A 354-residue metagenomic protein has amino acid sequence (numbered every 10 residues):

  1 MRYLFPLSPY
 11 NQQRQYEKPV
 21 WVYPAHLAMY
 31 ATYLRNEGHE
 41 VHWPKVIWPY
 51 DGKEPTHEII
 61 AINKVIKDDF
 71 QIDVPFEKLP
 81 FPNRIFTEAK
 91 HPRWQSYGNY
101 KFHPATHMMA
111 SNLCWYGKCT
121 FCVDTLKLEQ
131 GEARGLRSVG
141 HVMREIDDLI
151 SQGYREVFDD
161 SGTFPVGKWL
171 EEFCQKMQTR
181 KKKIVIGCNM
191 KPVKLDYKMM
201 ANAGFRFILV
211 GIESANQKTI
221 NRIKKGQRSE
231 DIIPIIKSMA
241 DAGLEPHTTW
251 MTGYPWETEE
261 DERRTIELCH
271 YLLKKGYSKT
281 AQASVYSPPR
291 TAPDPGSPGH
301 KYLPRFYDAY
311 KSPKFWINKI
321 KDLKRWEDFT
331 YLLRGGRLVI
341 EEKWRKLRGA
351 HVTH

Functional and structural regions predicted by a protein language model:
M1-M143: Acidic, low-complexity intrinsically disordered segments
M1-P6, Q15, R35-W43, E54-T56 (+1 more regions): Radical SAM enzyme core and accessory elements
Q12-Q13, K218, R222, T252-E260 (+1 more regions): Flexible glycine/acidic-rich beta-alpha junction loops that bind and position SAM and/or redox cofactors in anaerobic
L34-H42, S151-Y154, R180, I235-P246 (+2 more regions): A structural motif corresponding to the C-terminal end of an alpha-helix and its immediate exit/capping segment
H42-K45, C188, T248, A283: A structural preference for short, hydrophobic beta-strand core positions in alpha/beta folds
P82-P246, Y254: Radical SAM [4Fe-4S] cluster-binding motif and immediate context
D196-Y197, W256-Y271: Catalytic cores of alpha/beta
N202-V210, R264-P288: Structural recognition of alpha->loop->beta junctions
